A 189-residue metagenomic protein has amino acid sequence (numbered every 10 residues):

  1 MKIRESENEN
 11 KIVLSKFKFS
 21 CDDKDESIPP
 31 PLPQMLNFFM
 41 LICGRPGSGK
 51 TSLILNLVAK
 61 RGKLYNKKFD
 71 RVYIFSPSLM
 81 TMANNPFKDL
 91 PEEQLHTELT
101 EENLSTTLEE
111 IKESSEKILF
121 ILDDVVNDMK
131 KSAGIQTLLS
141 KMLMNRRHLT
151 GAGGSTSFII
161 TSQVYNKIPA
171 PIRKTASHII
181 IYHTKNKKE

Functional and structural regions predicted by a protein language model:
M1-N10: Detector for small/aliphatic-rich hydrophobic stretches
N10-I12, N66-K68: Short linear sequence motifs
I12-Q34: Pre-Walker A adenine-sensing motif
N37: Short coil/loop residues immediately preceding or within conserved phosphate-binding loops of NTP-utilizing enzyme
M40-G62, K67, P77-T81, H96-E189: Conserved P-loop NTPase motor cores
V72: An amphipathic, basic-hydrophobic helix/alpha-beta surface used to engage anionic, phosphate-rich ligands or surfaces
A83-E93: Short, aromatic/basic amphipathic alpha-helical patches
